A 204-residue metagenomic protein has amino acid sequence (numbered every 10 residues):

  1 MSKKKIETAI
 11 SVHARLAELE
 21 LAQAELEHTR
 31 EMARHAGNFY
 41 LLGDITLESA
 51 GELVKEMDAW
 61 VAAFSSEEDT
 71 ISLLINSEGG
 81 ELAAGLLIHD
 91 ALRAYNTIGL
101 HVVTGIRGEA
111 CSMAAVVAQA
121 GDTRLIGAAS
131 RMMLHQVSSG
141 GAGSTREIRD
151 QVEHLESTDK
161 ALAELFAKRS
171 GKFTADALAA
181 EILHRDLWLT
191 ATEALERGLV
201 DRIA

Functional and structural regions predicted by a protein language model:
M1-A204: N-terminal organellar transit peptides
